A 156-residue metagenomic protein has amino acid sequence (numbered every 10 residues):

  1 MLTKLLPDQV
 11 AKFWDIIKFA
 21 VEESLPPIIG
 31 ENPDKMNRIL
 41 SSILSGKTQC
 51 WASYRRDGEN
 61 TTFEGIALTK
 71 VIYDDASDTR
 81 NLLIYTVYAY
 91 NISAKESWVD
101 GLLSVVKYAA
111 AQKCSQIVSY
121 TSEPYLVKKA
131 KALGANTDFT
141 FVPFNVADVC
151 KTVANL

Functional and structural regions predicted by a protein language model:
M1-K35: Short amphipathic alpha-helix that is part of the acyltransferase structural core
V10-D15, P26, S42-S45, A76-N81 (+1 more regions): A broad, low-specificity signal for short, low-complexity segments enriched in glycine/proline and polar/charged
V21, P33-D34, A76-A89, V106-A110 (+1 more regions): Long, low-complexity, intrinsically disordered polar/charged segments
I28-C50: Active-site rim helix/loop that mediates acceptor-substrate recognition in acyltransferases
S45, A52-S93: Conserved donor-binding loop and adjoining core beta-sheet/short helix segment in diverse acyl/aminoacyl transferases
T79-G134: Acyl-donor binding region in acyl/amide transferases
S119-L156: Active-site/acyl-donor-binding loops of N-acyltransferases
